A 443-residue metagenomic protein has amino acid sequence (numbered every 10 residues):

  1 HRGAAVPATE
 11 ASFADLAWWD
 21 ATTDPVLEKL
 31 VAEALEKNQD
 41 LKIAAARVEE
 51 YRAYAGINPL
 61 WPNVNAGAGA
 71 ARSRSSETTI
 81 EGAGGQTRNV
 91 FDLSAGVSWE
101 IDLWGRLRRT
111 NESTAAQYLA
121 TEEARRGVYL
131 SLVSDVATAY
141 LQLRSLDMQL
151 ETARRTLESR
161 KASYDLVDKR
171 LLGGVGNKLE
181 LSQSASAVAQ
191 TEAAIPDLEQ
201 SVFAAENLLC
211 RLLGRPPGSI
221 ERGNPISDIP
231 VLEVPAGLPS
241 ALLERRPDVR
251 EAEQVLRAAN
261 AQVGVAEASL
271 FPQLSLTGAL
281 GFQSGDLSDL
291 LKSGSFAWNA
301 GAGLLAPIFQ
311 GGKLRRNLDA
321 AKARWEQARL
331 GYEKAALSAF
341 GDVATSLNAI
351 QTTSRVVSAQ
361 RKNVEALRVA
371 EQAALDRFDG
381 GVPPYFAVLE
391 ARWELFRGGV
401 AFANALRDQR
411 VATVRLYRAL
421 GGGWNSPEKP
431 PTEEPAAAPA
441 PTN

Functional and structural regions predicted by a protein language model:
H1-A137, Q273-G278, A297-N299, I308-L318 (+1 more regions): Short flexible linkers and secondary-structure junctions
H1-E36, F91, A115, E199-E244 (+4 more regions): Terminal intrinsically disordered/low-complexity segments used for targeting and assembly
E28-V31, A45, Y140, A185 (+3 more regions): Extracytoplasmic/secreted envelope proteins and their assembly/folding machinery, especially bacterial periplasmic
K42-I43, I101-Y129, R155, L179 (+8 more regions): Sec/SRP-type N-terminal targeting helices
A71-S75, L212, G281-G285: Structural signature of outer-membrane beta-barrel domains
L107, A116, E122-L238, A349 (+6 more regions): Periplasmic alpha-helical coiled-coil/stalk elements that build and connect Gram-negative outer-membrane
N224, E365-E390, V414-T432: A glycine-biased, small/acidic residue-tolerant capping/turn segment at secondary-structure junctions
